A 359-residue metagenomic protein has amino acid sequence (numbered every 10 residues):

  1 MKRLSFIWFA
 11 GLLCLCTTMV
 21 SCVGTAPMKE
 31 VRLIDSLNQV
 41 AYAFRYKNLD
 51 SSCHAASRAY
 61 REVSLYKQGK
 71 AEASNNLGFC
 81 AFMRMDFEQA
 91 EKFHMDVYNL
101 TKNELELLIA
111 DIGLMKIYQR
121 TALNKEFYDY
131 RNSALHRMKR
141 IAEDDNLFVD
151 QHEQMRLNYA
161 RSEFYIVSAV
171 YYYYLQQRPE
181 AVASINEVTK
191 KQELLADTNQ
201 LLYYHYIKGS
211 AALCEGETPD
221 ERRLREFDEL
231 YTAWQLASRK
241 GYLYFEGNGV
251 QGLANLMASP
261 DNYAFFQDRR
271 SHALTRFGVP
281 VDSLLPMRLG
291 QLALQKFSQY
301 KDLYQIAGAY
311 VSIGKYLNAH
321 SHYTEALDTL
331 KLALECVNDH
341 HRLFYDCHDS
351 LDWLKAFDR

Functional and structural regions predicted by a protein language model:
M1-F9: Bacterial N-terminal signal peptides that target proteins for export
S5, T18-S21: Residue-level marker of intrinsically disordered, low-complexity segments enriched for small/polar residues
F9-T18: Bacterial N-terminal signal peptides
C22-R359: A "functional boundary" signal
